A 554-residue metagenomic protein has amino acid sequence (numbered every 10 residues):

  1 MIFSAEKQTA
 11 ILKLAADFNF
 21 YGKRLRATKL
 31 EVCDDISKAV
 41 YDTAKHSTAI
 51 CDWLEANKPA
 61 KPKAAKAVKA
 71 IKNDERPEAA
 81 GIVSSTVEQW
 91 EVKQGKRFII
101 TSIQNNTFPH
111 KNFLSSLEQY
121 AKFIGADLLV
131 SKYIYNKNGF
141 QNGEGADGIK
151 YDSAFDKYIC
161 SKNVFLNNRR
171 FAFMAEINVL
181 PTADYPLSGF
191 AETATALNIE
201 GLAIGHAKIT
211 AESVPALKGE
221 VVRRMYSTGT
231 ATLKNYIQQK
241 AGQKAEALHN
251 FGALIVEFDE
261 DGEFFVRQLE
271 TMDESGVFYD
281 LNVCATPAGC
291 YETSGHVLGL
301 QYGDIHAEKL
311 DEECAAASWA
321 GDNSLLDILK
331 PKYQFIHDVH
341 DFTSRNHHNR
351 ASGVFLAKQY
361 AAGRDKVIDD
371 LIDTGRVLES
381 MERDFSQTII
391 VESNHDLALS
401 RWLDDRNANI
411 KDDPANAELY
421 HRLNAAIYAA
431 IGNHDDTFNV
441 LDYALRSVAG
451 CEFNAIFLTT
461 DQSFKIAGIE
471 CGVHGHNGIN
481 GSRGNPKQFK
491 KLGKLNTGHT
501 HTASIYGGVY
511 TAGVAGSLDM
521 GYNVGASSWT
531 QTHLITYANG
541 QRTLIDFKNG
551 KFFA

Functional and structural regions predicted by a protein language model:
F3-R26: Short, amphipathic alpha-helical "recognition" segments used to contact nucleic acids or chromatin
F18-S37, L114: Short, charged amphipathic recognition helices of the HTH superfamily and cognate SANT/SANTA-like modules
Y41-K61: Major-groove recognition helix of helix-turn-helix-like DNA-binding domains
K66-N168, D311-T437: Core catalytic region of metal-dependent phosphoesterases/phosphodiesterases, especially metallo-beta-lactamase-like
W90-F98, N168-F171, R223, D261-F265 (+2 more regions): Beta-strand-turn-beta hairpins that frame and shape the catalytic cleft of phosphate-ester-processing enzymes
F171-G262, I336, T460, I466-K551: Conserved beta-sheet core of the metallophosphoesterase superfamily
F251-I328: Basic, amphipathic N-terminal segments that precede the first structured/catalytic domain
Y428-I469: Metallo-beta-lactamase
